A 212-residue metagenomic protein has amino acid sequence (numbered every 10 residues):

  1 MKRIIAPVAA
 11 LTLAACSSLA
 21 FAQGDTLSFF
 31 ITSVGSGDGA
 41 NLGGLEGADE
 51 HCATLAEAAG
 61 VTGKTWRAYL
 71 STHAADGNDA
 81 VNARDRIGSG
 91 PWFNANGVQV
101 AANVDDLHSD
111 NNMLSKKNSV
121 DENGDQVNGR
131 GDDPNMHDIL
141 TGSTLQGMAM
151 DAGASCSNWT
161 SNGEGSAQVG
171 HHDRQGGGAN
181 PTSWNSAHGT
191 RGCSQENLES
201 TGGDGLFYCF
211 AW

Functional and structural regions predicted by a protein language model:
M1-V8: Bacterial N-terminal signal peptides that target proteins for export
A9-A10, A20: Cleavable N-terminal signal peptides
A15-S17: N-terminal signal peptide c-region/cleavage motif recognized by signal peptidases
F21-W212: Secreted/extracellular ectodomain signature
